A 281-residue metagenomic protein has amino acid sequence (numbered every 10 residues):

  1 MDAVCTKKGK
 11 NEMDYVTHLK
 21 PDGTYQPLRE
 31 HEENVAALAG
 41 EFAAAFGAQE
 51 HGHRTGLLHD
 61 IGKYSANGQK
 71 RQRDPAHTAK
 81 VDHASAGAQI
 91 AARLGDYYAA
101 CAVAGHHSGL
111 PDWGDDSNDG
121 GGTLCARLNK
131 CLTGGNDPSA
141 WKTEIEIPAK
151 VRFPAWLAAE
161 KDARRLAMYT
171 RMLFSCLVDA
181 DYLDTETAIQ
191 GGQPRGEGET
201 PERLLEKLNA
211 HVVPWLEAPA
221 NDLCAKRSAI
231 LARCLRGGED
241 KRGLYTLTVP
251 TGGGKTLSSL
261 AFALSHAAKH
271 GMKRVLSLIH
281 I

Functional and structural regions predicted by a protein language model:
A3-H211: Accessory nucleic-acid engagement/destabilization modules that flank
L38, R233, F262-A263: Short, hydrophobic/aromatic alpha-helical segments in well-folded domains
F42, F46, G237, H266-A267: Hydrophobic helix-cap positions at the C-terminus of alpha-helices in RecA-like/P-loop ATPase nucleotide-binding cores
H51, L244-T246, R274-L276: Residue-level preference for the first positions of well-ordered beta-strands
D181, I279-I281: Conserved small/polar residues in nucleotide/adenosyl-binding loops
W215-L244: Conserved pre-motif I regulatory segment
R242-F262: Walker A/P-loop
S265-I279: Conserved SF1/SF2 helicase motif Ia
